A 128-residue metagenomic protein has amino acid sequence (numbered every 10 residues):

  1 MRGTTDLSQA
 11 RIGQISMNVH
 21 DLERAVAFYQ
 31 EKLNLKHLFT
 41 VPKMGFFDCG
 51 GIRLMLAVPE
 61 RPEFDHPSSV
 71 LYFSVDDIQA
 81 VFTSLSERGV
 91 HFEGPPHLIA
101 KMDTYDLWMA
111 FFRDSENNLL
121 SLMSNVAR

Functional and structural regions predicted by a protein language model:
M1-R24, R53, S69-L71, M123-R128: N-terminal beta-strand motif that seeds the catalytic metal site of vicinal oxygen chelate
T4-L7, H37, G45-F46, R61-E63 (+1 more regions): Short secondary-structure boundary/capping segments
G13, V41-K43, S69, W108: Residue-level marker for the onset of beta-strands and adjacent loop->beta junctions in well-ordered domains
S16-L54, E60: Core segments of cupin and vicinal oxygen chelate
L22, L71-L119: Vicinal oxygen chelate
K36-V41, H97-A100, A127: Conserved catalytic-core motifs of GNAT/GCN5-like acyltransferases
F47-G51, F112-S115, N125: Active-site beta-strand termini and strand-to-loop segments that position acidic
R53-M55, E63-F64, N118: Short, charged/polar, Gly/Pro-enriched secondary-structure boundary elements
